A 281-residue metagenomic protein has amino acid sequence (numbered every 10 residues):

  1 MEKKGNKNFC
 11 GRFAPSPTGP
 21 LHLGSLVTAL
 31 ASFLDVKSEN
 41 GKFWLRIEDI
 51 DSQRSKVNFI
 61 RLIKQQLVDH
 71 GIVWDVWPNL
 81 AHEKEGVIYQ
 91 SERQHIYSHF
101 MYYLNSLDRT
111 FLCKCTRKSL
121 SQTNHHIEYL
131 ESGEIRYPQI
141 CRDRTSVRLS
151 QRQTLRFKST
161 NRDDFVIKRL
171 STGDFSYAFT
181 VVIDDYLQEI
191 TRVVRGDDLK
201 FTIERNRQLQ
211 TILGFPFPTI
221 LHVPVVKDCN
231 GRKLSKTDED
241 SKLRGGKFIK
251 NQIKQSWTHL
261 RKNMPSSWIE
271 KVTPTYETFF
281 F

Functional and structural regions predicted by a protein language model:
M1-P20, N40-F43, H70, W77 (+4 more regions): Non-catalytic terminal extensions that flank enzyme cores
E2-E128, D197-P216, S266, E270: N-terminal Rossmann-like or analogous alpha/beta NTP/dinucleotide-binding catalytic cores that position adenine
P15, D35, S91, H99 (+5 more regions): Intrinsically disordered, low-complexity regions enriched in small/polar residues
I63-Q65, H95-H99, E131-G133, L234-L243 (+1 more regions): Short, charged low-complexity intrinsically disordered segments located at boundaries of structured domains
Q66, F100, T123, I140 (+3 more regions): Residues that form generic nucleotide/phosphate-binding pockets
S106, L112-K247: Active-site cores that bind ATP or allylic diphosphates and position pyrophosphate for catalysis
